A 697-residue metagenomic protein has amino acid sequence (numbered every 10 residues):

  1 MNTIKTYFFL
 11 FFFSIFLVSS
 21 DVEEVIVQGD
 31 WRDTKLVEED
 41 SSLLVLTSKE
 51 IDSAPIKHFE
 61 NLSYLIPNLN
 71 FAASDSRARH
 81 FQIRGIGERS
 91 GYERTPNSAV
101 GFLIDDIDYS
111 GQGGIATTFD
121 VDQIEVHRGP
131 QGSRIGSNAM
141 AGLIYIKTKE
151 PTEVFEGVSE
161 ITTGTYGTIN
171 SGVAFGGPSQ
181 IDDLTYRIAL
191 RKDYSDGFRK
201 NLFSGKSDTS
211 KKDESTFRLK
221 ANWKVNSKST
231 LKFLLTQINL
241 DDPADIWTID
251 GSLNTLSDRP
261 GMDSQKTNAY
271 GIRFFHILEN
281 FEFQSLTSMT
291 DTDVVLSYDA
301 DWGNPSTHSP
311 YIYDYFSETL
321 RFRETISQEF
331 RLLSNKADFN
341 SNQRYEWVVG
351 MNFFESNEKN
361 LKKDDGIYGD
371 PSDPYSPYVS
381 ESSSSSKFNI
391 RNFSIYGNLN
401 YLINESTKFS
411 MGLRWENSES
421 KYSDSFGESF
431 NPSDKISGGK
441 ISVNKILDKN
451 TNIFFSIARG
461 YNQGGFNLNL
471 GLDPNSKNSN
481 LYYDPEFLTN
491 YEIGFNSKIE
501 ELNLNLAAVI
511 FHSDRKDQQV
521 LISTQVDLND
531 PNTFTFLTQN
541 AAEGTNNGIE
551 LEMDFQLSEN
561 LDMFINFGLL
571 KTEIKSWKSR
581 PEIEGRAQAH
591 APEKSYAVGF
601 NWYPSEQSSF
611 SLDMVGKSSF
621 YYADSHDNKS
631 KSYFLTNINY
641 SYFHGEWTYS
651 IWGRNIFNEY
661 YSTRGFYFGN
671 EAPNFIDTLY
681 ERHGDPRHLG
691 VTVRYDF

Functional and structural regions predicted by a protein language model:
E24, H80-Q82, V126, N138-I161 (+1 more regions): N-terminal periplasmic accessory domains that precede and gate Gram-negative outer-membrane beta-barrel machines
E24-A54, R79-Q82, V100: N-terminal periplasmic "start-of-domain" segments of outer-membrane beta-barrel proteins
V25, G616-Y621, S641-F697: C-terminal beta-signal and adjacent terminal beta-strands/loops of Gram-negative outer-membrane beta-barrel proteins
E60, Y64-I107: Extracytoplasmic beta-strand/coil segments of soluble accessory domains associated with Gram-negative outer-membrane
G91-Y92, A99-P130: Short acidic/polar hinge/loop motifs at secondary-structure boundaries that mediate gating or recognition
E156-V158, T163-S195, R199-D242, K266-A269 (+9 more regions): Transmembrane beta-barrel wall of Gram-negative outer-membrane proteins
R273-A300, I446, N452-A458, Y482-I549 (+4 more regions): Membrane-embedded beta-barrel scaffold of Gram-negative outer-membrane proteins
L333-N335, V348-G350, L402-F409, N417-S418 (+3 more regions): Gram-negative outer-membrane beta-barrel transporters
